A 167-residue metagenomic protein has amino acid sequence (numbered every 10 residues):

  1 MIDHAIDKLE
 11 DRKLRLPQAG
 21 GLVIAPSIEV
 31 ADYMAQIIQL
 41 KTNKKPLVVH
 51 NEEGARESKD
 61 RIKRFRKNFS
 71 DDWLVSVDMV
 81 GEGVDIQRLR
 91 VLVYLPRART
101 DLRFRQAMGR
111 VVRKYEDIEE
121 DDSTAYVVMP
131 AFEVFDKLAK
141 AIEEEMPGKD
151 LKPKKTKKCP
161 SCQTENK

Functional and structural regions predicted by a protein language model:
M1-I38: Conserved strand-helix element at the start of the C-terminal RecA-like helicase core
L16-Q18, N43, D122: Short secondary-structure junction motifs
L22-I24, L47, P160: Conserved beta-strand elements of the Class I
I37-K45: Short helix-loop-beta junction
K45, H50-P153: Conserved RecA-like P-loop NTPase helicase motor core
V112, K158-C159: Glycine-rich, charged/polar anion/phosphate-binding loops that engage phosphate groups from diverse ligands
K152-K155, N166: Residue-level signal for mature regions of secreted extracellular proteins and peptides
C159-C162, K167: Short cysteine-rich clusters marking metal-coordination/redox-active sites
